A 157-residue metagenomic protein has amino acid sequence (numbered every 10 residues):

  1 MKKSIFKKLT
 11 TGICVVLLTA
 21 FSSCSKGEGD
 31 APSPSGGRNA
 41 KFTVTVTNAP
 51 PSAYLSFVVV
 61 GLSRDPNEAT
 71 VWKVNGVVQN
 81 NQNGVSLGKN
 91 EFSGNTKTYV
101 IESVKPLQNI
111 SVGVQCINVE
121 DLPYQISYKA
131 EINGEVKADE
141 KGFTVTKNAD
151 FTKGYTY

Functional and structural regions predicted by a protein language model:
K2-K8, L17-V44: Bacterial Sec-dependent N-terminal signal peptides
E28-S35, A53-G61, I101-K105, Y155-Y157: Beta-sandwich interaction modules
E28-T43, S86-E91, G142-K153: Solvent-exposed, flexible loop/coil segments flanking beta-strands in beta-rich domains
G36-N48, P106-G113: Noncatalytic modules at the cell exterior or secretory-pathway interfaces, chiefly beta-strand-rich lectin/adhesion
N39-K41, S52-S56, N109, P123-S127: Exposed beta-strand and adjacent loop surfaces of beta-rich binding modules that mediate intermolecular recognition
T43-S86, T152-T156: Post-signal-peptide N-terminal segment of Sec-exported extracytoplasmic proteins
R64-D121: Mature extracytoplasmic domains of secretory-pathway proteins
T98-Y157: Extracytoplasmic electrostatic interaction patches
